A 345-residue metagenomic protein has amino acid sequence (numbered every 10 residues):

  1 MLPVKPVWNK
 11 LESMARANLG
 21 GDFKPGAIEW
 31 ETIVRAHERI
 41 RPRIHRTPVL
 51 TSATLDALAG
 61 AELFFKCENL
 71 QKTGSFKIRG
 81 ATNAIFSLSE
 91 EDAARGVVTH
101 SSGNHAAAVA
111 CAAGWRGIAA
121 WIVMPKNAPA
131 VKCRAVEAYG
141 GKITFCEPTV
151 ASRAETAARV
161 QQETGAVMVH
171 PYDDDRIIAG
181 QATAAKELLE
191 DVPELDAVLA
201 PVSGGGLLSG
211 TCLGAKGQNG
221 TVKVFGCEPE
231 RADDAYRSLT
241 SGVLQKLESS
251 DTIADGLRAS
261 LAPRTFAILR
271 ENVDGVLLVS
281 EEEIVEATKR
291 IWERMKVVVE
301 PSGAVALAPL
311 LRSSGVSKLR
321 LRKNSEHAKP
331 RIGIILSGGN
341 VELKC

Functional and structural regions predicted by a protein language model:
P6-C345: PLP-dependent amino-acid enzyme catalytic core
